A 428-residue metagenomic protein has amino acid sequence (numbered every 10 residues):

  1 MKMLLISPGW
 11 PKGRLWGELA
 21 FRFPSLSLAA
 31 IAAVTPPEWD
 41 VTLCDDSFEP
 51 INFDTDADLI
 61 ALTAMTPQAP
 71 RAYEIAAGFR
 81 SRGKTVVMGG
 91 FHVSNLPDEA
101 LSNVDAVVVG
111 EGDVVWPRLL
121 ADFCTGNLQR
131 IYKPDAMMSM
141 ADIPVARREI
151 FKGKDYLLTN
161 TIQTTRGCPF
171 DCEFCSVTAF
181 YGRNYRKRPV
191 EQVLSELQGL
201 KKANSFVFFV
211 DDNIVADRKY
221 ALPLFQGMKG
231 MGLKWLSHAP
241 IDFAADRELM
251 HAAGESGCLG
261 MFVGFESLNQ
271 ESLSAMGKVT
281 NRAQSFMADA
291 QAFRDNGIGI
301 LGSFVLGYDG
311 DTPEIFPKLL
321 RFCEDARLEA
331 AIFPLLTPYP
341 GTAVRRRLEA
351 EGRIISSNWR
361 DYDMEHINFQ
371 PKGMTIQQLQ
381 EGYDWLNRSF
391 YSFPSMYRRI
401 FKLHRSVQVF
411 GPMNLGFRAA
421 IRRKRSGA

Functional and structural regions predicted by a protein language model:
M1-K202: Acidic, low-complexity intrinsically disordered segments
K2-P8, D40-L43, N103, F123 (+3 more regions): Radical SAM enzyme core and accessory elements
P8-R14, L96-E99, K219, E271-M276 (+3 more regions): Flexible glycine/acidic-rich beta-alpha junction loops that bind and position SAM and/or redox cofactors in anaerobic
V34, E38, G78, R82 (+10 more regions): Alpha-helical structural signal in soluble globular domains
N52, A57-T66, L222-M228, F293 (+2 more regions): Short, electropositive alpha-helical surface patch
V87-M88, V108, I131-Y132, L236-H238 (+3 more regions): Structural detector of well-ordered beta-strand residues that form the stable sheet scaffold of enzyme domains
E99-R118, K201, A252-F262, K318-F333: Structural recognition of alpha->loop->beta junctions
P144-L301, Y308, T312-P317, R321: Radical SAM [4Fe-4S] cluster-binding motif and immediate context
